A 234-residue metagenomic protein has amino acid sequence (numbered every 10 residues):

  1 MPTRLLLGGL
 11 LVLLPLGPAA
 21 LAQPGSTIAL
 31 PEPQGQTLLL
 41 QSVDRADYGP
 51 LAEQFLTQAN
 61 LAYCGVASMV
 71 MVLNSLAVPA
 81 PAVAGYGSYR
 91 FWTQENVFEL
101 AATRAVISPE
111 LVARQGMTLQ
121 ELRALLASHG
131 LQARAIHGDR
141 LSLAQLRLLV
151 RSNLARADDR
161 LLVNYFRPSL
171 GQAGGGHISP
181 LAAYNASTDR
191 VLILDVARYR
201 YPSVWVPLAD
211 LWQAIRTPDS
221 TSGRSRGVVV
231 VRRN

Functional and structural regions predicted by a protein language model:
M1-L7: Bacterial N-terminal signal peptides that target proteins for export
G8-L16: Bacterial N-terminal signal peptides
P18-Q115: Active-site-adjacent structural segments surrounding the nucleophilic cysteine of cysteine proteases and isopeptidases
A59-A62, M71, D139-S142, F166-G171 (+2 more regions): Solvent-exposed loop/turn segments at secondary-structure junctions within structured extracellular/periplasmic domains
N60, G65-M69, T118-L125, S142 (+2 more regions): Stable alpha-helical elements in mature extracytoplasmic
V70-P79, L125-Q132, S152-R156, S187 (+1 more regions): Structured segments of extracytoplasmic/periplasmic soluble domains in secreted or envelope-associated proteins
L141-L192: Active-site-adjacent substructure of cysteine-protease-like catalytic cores
N185-N234: Noncatalytic regulatory segments and standalone regulatory/sensor domains
